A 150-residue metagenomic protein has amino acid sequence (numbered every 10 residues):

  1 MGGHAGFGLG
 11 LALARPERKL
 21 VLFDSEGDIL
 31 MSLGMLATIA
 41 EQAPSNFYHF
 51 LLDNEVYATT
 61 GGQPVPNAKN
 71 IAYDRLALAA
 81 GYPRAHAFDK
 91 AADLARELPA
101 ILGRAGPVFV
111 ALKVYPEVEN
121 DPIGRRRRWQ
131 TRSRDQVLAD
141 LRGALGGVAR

Functional and structural regions predicted by a protein language model:
M1-D53: Thiamine diphosphate
L22-F23, H86-D89, L112: General beta-strand structural signal in soluble alpha/beta enzymes
G27-D28, E55, V114-E117: Short glycine-rich anion-binding loops that position phosphate/pyrophosphate groups of nucleotides and phosphorylated
L36-I39, Q63-P66, G124-R127: Short, glycine/charged-enriched secondary-structure capping and boundary segments
L52-Q63: Long, charge-dense
T59-T60, R96-E97, E117-I123: Short active-site-adjacent structural elements
P64-P99: Conserved thiamine diphosphate
R104-R150: Glycine/aspartate-rich loop-and-adjacent alpha/beta segment that forms the canonical ThDP
